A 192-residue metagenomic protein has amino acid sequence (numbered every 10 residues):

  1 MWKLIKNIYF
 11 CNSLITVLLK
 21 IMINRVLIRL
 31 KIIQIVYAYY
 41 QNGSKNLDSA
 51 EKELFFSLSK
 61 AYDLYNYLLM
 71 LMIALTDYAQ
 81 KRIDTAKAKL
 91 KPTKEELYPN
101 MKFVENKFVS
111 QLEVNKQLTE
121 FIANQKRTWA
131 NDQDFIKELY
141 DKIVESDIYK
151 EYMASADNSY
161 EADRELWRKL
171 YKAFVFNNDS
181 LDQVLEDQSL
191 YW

Functional and structural regions predicted by a protein language model:
L14-W192: Class I Rossmann-like S-adenosyl-L-methionine
